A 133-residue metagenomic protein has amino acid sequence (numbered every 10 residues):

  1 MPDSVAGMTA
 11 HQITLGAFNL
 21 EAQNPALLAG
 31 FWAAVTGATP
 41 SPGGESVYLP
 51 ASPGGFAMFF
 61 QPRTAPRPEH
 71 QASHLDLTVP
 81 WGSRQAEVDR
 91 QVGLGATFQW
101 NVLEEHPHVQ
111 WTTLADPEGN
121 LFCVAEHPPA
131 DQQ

Functional and structural regions predicted by a protein language model:
M1-L20, P40-P42, Y48-Q61, V92-Q133: Vicinal oxygen chelate
T14-Q23, P66-R90, Q110-A115: Vicinal oxygen chelate
P25-G44: N-terminal first-folded block
L28, W32, Q91, G119: Conserved active-site tyrosine of GNAT-family acetyltransferases
G30, P68-H70, Q85-E87, F122-V124 (+1 more regions): Short acidic, gly/pro-rich beta-turn/loop elements at beta-sheet edges and active-site/ligand-binding grooves
A33-V35, E87-L94: Short amphipathic alpha-helices in soluble, non-transmembrane regions that often serve as interface/regulatory elements
T36, G44, Q61-T64, P68: A solvent-exposed interaction/effector surface
